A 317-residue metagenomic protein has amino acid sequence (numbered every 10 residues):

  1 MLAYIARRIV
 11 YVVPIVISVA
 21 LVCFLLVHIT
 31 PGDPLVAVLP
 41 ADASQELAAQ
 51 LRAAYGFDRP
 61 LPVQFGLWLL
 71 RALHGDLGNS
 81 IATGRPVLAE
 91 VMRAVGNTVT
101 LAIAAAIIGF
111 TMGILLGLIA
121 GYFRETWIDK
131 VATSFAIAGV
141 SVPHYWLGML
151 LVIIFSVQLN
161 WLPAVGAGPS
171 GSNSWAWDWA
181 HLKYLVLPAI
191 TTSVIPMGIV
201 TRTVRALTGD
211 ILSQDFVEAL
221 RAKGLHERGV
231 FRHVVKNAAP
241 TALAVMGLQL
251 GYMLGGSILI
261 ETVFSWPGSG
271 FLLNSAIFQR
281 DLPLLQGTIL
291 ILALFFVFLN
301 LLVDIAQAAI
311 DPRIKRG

Functional and structural regions predicted by a protein language model:
L2-Y4, V16, A89-I128, H144 (+2 more regions): Alpha-helical transmembrane segments of integral membrane proteins, especially multi-pass inner/plasma-membrane
V12, A20, D42, F110 (+4 more regions): Residue-level recognition of pore/gate-forming positions within transmembrane alpha-helices of multi-pass
V13, T30-D33, V142, L162 (+2 more regions): Hydrophobic alpha-helix-in-membranes signature
I15-G66, L159-H181: Hydrophobic alpha-helical transmembrane segments of membrane transport/permease proteins and related membrane-embedded
V22-I29, L70-R71, S134-V165, T191-M197 (+1 more regions): Membrane-water interface segments at the C-terminal ends of transmembrane alpha-helices in multi-pass inner-membrane
A43-D76, V186, S265-A276: Short hydrophobic, aromatic-rich alpha-helical segments embedded in or entering the lipid bilayer of multi-pass
D58-I114: An internal, D/E-rich "acidic patch" concept
